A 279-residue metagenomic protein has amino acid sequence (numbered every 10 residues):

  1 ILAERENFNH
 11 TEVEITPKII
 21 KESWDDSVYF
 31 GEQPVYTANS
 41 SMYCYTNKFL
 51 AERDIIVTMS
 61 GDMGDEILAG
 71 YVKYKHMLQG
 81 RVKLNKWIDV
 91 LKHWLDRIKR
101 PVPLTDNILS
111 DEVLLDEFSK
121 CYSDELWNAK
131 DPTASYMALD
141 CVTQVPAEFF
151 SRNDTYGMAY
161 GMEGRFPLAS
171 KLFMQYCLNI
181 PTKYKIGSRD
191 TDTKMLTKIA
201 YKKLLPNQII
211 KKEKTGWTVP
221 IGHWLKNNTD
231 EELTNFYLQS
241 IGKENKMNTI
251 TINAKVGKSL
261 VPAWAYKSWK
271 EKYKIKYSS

Functional and structural regions predicted by a protein language model:
I1-F30, F49, D111-D124: A conserved beta-strand->alpha-helix junction
F8, Q33, I55: Short glycine/serine/threonine/alanine-rich loop segments
D25-Y29, E52, K73-H76, W224-K226: Short low-complexity, flexible loop/linker segments enriched in glycine and/or proline with clustered acidic
Q33-N39: Short, flexible loop segments at the rims of nucleotide/cofactor-binding pockets, characterized by
S41-Y45, L196: Short, conserved clusters of charged catalytic residues that mark active-site and nucleotide-handling motifs
D54-M59, V90-S279: Adenosyl-5′-phosphate
I55-Y71: Short acidic/histidine-rich active-site segments
I67-W94: A mobile, often basic/glycine-rich helix-loop segment that functions as the active-site lid/recognition loop
